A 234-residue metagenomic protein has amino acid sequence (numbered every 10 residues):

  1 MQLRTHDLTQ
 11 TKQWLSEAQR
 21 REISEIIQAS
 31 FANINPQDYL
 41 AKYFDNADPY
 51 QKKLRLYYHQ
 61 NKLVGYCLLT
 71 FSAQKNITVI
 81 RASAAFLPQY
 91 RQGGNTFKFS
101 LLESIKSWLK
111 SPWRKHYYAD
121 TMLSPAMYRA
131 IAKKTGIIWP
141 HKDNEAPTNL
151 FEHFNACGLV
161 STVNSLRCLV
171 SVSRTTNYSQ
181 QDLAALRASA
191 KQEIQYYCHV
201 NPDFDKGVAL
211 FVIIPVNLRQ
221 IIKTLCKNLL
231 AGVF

Functional and structural regions predicted by a protein language model:
M1-R20, S30, A41-K53, W108-F234: Terminal substrate-recognition subdomain of acyl/acetyltransferases
E22, I26, F99-L102, Y196: Alpha-helical elements of Rossmann-like donor-binding domains used by nucleotide-donor carbohydrate transfer enzymes
E25-D38: Helix-loop element at the rim of GNAT/NAT acetyltransferase active sites that forms part of the acceptor-substrate
R55-Y57, Y66-L69, K98, K106 (+2 more regions): Hydrophobic, well-ordered beta-alpha structural blocks that scaffold small-molecule cofactor pockets
L56, N61-F71, T78-I80, A85: Conserved beta-strand in the GNAT
Q74-N76, P88, Q92-N95: Alpha-helix boundary/capping segments in eukaryotic regulatory proteins
I77-P88, L101, T121: Conserved acetyl-CoA binding element of GNAT-fold acetyltransferases
R91-S107: Conserved acetyl-CoA-binding loop-helix of GNAT-fold acetyltransferases
